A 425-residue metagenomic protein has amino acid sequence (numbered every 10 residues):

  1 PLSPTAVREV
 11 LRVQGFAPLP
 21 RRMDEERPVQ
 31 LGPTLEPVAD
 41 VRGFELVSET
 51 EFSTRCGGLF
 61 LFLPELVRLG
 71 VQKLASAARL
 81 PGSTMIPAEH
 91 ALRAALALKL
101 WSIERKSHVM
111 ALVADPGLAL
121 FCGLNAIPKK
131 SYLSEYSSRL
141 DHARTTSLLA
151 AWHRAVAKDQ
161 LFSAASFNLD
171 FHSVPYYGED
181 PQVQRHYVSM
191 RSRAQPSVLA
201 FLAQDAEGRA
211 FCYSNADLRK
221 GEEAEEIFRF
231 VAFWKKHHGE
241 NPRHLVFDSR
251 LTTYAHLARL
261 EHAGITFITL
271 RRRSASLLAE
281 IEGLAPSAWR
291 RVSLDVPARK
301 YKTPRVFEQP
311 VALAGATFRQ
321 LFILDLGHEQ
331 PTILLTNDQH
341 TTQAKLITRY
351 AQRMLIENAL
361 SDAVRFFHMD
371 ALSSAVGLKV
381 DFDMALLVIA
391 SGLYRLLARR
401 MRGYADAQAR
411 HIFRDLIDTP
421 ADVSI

Functional and structural regions predicted by a protein language model:
P1, V7, A94-A95, V109 (+10 more regions): Short, conserved catalytic/metal-binding motifs centered on acidic residues
P1-E25: Conserved short alpha-helical interface segments
R22-R193, V198-K220, I227-A232, K236-H237 (+1 more regions): Dynamic "connector" segments at or just before major functional cores
G32-F44, S48, A258, A263-H368 (+1 more regions): An anionic, glycine-rich sequence signature occurring as long contiguous blocks
S76-G82, T342-Y350, F366-F382, L397-A409: Short, solvent-exposed helix-loop connector elements
L118-A119, V174-Y177, A210, K220-G221 (+8 more regions): Flexible loop/turn segments at secondary-structure boundaries
G221-S276: Domain-level cores of phosphate- or acyl-group-handling catalytic modules
A390-I425: A short, flexible helix-boundary coil/loop motif
